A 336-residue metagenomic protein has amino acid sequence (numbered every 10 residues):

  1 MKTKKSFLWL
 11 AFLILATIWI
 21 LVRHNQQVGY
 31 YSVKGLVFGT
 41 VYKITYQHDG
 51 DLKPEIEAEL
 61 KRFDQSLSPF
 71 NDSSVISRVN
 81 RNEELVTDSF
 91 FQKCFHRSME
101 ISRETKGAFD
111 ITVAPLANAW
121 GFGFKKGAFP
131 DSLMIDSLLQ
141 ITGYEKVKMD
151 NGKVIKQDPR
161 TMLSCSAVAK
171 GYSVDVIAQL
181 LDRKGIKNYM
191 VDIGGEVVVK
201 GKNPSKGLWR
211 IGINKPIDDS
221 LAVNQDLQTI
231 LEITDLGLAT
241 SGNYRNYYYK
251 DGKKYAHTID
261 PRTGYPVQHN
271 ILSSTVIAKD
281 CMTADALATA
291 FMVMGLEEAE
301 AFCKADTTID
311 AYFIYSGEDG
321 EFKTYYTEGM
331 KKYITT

Functional and structural regions predicted by a protein language model:
K2-T336: Mature catalytic core of soluble alpha/beta enzymes
